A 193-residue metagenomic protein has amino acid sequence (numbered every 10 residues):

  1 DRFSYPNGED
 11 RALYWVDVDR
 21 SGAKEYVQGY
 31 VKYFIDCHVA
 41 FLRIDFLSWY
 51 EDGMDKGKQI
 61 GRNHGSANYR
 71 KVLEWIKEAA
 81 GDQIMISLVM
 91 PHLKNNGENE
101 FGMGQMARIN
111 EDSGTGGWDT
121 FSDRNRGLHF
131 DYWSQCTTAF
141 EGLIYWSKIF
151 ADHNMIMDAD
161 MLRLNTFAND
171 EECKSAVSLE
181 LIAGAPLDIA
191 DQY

Functional and structural regions predicted by a protein language model:
D1, R11-D19, W49-E51, Y69-E98 (+2 more regions): Aromatic-lined carbohydrate-recognition surfaces of secreted/lumenal glycan-active proteins
D1-C37: Active-site-adjacent "subsite" loops/lids of carbohydrate-active enzymes
D17-E25, N63-A67, E172-C173: Soluble non-cytosolic domains of exported or imported proteins
A23, V27-Y30, Y69-V72, I76 (+1 more regions): Stable alpha-helical elements in mature extracytoplasmic
Y26-K56: Active-site groove signature of glycoside hydrolases
D52-A67: Short, flexible/disordered intra-domain loops and linkers
D82-Y193: Glycan-recognition surfaces
